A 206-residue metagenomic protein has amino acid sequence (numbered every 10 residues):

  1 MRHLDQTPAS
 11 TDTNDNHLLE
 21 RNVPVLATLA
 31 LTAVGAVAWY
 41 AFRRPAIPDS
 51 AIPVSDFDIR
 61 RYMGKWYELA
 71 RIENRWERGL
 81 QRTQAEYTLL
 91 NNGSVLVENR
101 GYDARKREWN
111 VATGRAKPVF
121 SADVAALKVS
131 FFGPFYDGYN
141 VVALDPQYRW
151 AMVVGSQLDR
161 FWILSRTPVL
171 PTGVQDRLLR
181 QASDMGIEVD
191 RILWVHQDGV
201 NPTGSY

Functional and structural regions predicted by a protein language model:
R2-Y206: A beta-rich soluble binding module of mature secreted/lumenal proteins
